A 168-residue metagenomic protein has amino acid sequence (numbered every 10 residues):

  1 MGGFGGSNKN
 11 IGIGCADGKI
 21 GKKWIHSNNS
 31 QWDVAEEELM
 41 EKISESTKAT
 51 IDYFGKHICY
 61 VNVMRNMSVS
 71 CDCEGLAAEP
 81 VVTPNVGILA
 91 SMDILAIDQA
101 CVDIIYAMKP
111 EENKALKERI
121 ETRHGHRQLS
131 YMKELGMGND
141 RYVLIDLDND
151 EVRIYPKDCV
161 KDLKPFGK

Functional and structural regions predicted by a protein language model:
M1-K168: Extended, low-polarity segments enriched in aliphatic/aromatic residues
